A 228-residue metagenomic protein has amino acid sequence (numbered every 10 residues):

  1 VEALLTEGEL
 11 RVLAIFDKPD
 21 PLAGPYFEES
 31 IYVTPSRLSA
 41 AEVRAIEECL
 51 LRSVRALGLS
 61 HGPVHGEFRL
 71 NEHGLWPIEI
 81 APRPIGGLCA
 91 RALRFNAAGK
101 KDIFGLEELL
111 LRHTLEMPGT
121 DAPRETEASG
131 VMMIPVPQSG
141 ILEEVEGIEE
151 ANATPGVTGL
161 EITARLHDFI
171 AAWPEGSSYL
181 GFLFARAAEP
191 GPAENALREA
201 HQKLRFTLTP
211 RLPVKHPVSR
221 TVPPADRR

Functional and structural regions predicted by a protein language model:
V1-L75: Internal nucleotide-binding/catalytic subdomain
L5, F16-P19, A81-P82, V136 (+1 more regions): Short beta-strand segments enriched in hydrophobic/aromatic residues within well-folded beta-rich domains
G8-R11, D20-L22, I85, S139-I141 (+1 more regions): Short, acidic Gly/Pro/Ser/Thr-rich loop/turn segments
L22-F27, G87-A92, R205-F206: A short, polar/proline- and glycine-enriched secondary-structure boundary/capping micro-motif
S39, V43-I46, I103, G176 (+1 more regions): Generic structural signal for well-ordered, non-membrane alpha-helical segments in soluble metabolic enzymes
V43-G66, N71-E72, A81-E146: Active-site "cap" helix and flanking loop/linker of ATP-utilizing ligase/carboxylase catalytic domains
P77-E79: Pre-DFG segment of protein kinase catalytic domains
E108-R228: Peripheral (often C-terminal) accessory segments that flank ATP-dependent C-N-forming ligase machineries
